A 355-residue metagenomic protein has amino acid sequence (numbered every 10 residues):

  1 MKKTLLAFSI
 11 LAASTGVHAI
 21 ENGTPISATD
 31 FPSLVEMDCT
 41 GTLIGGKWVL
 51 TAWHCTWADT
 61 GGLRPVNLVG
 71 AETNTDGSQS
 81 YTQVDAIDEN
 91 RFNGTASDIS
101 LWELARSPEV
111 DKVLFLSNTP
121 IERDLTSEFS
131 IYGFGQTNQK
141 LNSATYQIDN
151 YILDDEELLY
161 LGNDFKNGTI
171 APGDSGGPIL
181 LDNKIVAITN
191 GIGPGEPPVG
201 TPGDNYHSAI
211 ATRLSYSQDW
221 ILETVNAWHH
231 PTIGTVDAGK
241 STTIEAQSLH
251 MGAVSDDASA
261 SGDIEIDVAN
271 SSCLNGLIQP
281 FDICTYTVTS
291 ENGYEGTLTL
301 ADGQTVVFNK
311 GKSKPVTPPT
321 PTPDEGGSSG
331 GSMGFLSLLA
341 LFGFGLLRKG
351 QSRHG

Functional and structural regions predicted by a protein language model:
M1-A19, A340-G343: Gram-negative bacterial Sec-dependent N-terminal signal peptides
A19-D30, T56, G61-V110, T137: Conserved catalytic-core segment of clan PA serine endopeptidases
F31-G46, G176: A conserved glycine-rich beta-strand in the N-terminal activation segment of trypsin-fold
L43-W53, I170, G177-G252: C-terminal subregion of chymotrypsin/trypsin-like serine protease catalytic domains
A96-N167, H207, L214-S215: Chymotrypsin/trypsin-fold serine protease catalytic domain
A253-D282: Surface-exposed binding patches on compact interaction domains or structured appendages
Y286, S290-Q304: A short beta-strand micro-motif common to beta-rich folds, especially ectodomain repeats
G334-H354: A cross-kingdom C-terminal cell-surface attachment/processing module
